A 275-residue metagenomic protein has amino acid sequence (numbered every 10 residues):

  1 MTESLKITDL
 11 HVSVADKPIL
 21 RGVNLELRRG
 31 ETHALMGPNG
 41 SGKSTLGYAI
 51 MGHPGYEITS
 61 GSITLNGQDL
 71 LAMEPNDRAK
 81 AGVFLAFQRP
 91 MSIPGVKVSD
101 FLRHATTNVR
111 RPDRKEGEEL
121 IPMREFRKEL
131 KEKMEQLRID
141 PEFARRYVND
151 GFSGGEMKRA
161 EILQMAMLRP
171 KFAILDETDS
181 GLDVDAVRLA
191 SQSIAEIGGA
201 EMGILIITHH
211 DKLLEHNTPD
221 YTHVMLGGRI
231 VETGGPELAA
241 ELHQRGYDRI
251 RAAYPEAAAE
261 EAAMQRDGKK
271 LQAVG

Functional and structural regions predicted by a protein language model:
L5-I7, L20-G22: Conserved structural motif at the start of ABC-family nucleotide-binding domains
M36-P38: The feature captures the beta-strand-to-loop junction immediately N-terminal to the Walker
S62-R78, N149: ABC ATPase NBD Q-loop/coupling interface
M91-K171: ABC-family P-loop ATPase nucleotide-binding domains
I174-T178, D185: Walker B catalytic motif
V187-A200: Helical segment within the ABC ATPase nucleotide-binding domain
M225, R229-A252: Conserved beta-strand-loop-alpha-helix hinge in the C-terminal portion of ABC ATPase nucleotide-binding domains
